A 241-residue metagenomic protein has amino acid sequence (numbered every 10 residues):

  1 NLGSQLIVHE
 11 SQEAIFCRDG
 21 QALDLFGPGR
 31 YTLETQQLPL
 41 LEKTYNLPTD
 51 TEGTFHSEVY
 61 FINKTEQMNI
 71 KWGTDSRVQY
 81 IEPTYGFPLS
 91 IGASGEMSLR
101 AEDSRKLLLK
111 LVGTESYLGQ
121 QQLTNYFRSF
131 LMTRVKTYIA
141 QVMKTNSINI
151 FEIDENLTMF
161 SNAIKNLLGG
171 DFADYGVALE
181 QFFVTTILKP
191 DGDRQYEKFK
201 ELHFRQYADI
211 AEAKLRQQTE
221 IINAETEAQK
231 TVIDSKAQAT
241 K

Functional and structural regions predicted by a protein language model:
N1-L107, S116: Hydrophobic membrane-anchoring helix/hairpin
Y60-K241: Elongated, amphipathic alpha-helices that form coiled-coils and helical stalk/scaffold elements used
